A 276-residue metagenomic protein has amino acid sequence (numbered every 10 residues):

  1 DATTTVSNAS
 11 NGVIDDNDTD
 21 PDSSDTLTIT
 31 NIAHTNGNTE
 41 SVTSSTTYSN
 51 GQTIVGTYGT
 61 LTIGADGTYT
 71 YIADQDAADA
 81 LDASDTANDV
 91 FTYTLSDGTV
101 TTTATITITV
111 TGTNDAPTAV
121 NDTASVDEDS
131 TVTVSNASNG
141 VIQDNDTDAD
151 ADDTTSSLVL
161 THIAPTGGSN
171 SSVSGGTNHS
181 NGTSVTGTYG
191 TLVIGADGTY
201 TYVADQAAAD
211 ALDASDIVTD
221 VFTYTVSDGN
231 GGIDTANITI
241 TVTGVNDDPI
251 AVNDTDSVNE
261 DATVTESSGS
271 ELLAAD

Functional and structural regions predicted by a protein language model:
D1-D276: Acidic/polar, solvent-exposed loop/turn segments
